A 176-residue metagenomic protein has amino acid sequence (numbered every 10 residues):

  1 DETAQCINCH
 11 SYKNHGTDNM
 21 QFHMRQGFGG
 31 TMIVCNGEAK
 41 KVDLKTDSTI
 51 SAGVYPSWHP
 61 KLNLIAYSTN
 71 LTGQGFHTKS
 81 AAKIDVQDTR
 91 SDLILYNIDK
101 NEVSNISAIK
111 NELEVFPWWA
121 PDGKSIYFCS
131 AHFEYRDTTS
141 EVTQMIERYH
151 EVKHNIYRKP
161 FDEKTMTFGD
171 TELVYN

Functional and structural regions predicted by a protein language model:
D1-D18: Beta-strand-rich domains and repeat architectures in extracellular enzymes and scaffolds, especially beta-propellers
D1-Q5, C35-A52, L95-L113, R148 (+1 more regions): Multi-bladed beta-propeller domains
C6-N8, A52-V54, T89, L113-V115 (+1 more regions): Beta-rich catalytic cores
S11-K13, S57, W118: Conserved beta-strand position repeated across blades of beta-propeller domains
N14-G16, P60-K61, P121-D122: Residue-level detector of Asp-centered blade-edge/turn motifs that repeat once per structural unit in beta-propeller
N19-H23, L64-S68, S125-C129: Residue position within the beta-strands of beta-propeller blades
F28, D88-D92, E151-N155: A detector of repeated loop/turn-to-beta-strand junctions in beta-rich toroidal repeat architectures
Y67-D88, C129-V152: Short, conserved, GDST-rich strand-edge loop motifs in beta-rich repeat architectures
